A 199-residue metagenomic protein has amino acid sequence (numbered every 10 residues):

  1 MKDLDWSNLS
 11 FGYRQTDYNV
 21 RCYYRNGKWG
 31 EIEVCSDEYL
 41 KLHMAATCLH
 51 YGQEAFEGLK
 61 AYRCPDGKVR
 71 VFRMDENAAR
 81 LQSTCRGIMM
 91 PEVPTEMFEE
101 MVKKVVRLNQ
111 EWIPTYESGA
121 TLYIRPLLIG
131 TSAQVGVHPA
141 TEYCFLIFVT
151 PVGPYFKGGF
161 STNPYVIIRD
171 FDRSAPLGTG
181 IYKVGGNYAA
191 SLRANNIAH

Functional and structural regions predicted by a protein language model:
M1-E96, E100-V105, Q134-H199: Helix-start/capping segments and mature chain N-termini
P94-E96, W112-T121: Flexible, glycine/charged-enriched surface loops at secondary-structure junctions
L108, G130-T131: Intrinsically disordered, low-complexity linker/loop segments enriched in Gly/Pro and charged/polar residues
P126: C-terminal binding/interaction regions
